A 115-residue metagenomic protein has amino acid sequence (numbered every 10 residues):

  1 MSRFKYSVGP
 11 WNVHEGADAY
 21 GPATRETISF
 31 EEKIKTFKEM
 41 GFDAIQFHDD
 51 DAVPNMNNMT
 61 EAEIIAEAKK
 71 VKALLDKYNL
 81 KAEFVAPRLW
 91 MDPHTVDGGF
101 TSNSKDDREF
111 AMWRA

Functional and structural regions predicted by a protein language model:
M1-A115: N-terminal pre-domain/capping segments
